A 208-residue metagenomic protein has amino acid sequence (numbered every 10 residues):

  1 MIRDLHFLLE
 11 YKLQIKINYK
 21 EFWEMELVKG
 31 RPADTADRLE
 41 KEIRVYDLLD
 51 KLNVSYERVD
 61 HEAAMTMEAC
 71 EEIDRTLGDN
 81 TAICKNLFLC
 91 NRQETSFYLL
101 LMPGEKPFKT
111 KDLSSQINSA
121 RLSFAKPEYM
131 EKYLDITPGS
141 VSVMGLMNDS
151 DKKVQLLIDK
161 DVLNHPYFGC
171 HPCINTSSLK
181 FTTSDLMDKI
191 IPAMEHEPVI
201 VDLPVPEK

Functional and structural regions predicted by a protein language model:
L5-L8: Short hydrophobic targeting helices and cationic amphipathic motifs that mediate membrane/organellar targeting
Y11-L13: Cationic, low-complexity basic patches in intrinsically disordered or flexible, solvent-exposed regions
I15-K208: Extended, low-hydrophobicity, polar/charged segments
